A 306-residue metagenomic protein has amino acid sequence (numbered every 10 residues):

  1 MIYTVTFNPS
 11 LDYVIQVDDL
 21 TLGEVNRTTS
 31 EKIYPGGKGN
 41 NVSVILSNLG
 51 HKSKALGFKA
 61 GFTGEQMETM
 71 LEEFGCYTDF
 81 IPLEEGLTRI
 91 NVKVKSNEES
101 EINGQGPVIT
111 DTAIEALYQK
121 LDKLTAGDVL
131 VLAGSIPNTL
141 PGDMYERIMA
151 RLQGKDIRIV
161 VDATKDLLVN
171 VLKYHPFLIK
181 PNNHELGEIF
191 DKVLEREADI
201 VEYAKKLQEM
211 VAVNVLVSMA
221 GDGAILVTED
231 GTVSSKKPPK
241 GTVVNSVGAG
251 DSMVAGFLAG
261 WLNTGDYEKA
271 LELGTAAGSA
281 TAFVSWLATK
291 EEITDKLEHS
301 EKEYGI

Functional and structural regions predicted by a protein language model:
M1-G23: Positively charged, low-complexity intrinsically disordered leader regions
R27-L87: Substrate-binding N-lobe of the ribokinase-like
S47, Q153, L262: Gly/Ala-rich phosphate-binding loop of Rossmann-like dinucleotide-binding domains, activating on the conserved
L83, K93-A126: Conserved phosphate-binding/catalytic loop of the ribokinase/pfkB sugar-kinase fold
E101-N103, D128-G134, D162, K180-E185: Short beta-strands and strand-loop turn motifs
E115-Y118, G142-M149, E195-V201, K236-G241: Charged helix-capping and loop-helix junction motifs
E146-T232: Conserved phosphate/ATP/ADP-binding segment of small-molecule kinases
A198-I306: Conserved phosphate-binding/catalytic region of the ribokinase-like
